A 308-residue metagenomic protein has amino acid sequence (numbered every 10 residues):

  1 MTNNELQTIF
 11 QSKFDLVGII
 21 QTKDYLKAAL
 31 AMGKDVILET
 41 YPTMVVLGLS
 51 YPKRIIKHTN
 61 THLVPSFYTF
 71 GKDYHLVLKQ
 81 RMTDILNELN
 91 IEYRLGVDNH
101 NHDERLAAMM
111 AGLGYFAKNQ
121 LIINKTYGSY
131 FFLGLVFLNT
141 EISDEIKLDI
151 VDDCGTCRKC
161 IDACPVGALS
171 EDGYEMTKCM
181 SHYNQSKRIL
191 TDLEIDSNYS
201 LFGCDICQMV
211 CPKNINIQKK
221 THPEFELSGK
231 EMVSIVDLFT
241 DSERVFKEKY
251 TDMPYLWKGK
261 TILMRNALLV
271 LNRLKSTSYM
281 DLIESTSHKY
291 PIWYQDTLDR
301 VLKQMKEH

Functional and structural regions predicted by a protein language model:
M1-D153: Auxiliary alpha/beta "docking" domains used to position bulky ligands
K159-S181, S197-F202, I206-E224: Iron-sulfur cluster-binding cysteine motifs and their immediate structural context in ferredoxin-like electron-transfer
Q185, P254-K258, S285-W293: Short coil turns that connect the paired helices of HEAT/ARM alpha-solenoid repeats
L227-T261: Alpha-helical adaptor scaffolds
V245-K249, S276-S287, H308: Amphipathic alpha-helical scaffolding segments comprising HEAT/armadillo-like alpha-solenoid repeats
M264-L274, D296-M305: Structural detector for internal amphipathic alpha-helices that build alpha-solenoid repeat scaffolds
E284-H308: Eukaryotic acidic, Ser/Thr-rich intrinsically disordered low-complexity regions
